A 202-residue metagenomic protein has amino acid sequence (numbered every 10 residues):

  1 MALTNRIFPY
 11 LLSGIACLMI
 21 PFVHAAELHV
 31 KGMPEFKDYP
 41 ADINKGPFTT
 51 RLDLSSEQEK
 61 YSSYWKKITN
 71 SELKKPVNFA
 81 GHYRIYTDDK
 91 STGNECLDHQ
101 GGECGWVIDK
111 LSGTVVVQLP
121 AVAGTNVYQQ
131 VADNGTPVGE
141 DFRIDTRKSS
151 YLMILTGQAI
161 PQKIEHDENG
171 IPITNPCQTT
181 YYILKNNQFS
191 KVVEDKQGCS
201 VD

Functional and structural regions predicted by a protein language model:
A2-L11: Bacterial N-terminal signal peptides that target proteins for export
Y10-P21: Bacterial N-terminal signal peptides
H24-P76, K196: Terminal domain-start segments
A25-N44, V138-D202: Acidic, small-residue rich beta-repeat scaffolds with periodic aromatic anchors
S63-S71, D133-D145, S149: Signature of short aromatic-glycine-proline-rich micro-motifs recurring in repeat-based ectodomains
H82-D89, Y151-G157: Short beta-strand elements that form the blades of beta-propeller/WD-repeat-like and other beta-sheet-rich scaffold
K90-V115, L119: Beta-propeller domains
P120-G135: Surface-exposed loop and turn segments in beta-propeller and other repeat-based domains that flank or scaffold
